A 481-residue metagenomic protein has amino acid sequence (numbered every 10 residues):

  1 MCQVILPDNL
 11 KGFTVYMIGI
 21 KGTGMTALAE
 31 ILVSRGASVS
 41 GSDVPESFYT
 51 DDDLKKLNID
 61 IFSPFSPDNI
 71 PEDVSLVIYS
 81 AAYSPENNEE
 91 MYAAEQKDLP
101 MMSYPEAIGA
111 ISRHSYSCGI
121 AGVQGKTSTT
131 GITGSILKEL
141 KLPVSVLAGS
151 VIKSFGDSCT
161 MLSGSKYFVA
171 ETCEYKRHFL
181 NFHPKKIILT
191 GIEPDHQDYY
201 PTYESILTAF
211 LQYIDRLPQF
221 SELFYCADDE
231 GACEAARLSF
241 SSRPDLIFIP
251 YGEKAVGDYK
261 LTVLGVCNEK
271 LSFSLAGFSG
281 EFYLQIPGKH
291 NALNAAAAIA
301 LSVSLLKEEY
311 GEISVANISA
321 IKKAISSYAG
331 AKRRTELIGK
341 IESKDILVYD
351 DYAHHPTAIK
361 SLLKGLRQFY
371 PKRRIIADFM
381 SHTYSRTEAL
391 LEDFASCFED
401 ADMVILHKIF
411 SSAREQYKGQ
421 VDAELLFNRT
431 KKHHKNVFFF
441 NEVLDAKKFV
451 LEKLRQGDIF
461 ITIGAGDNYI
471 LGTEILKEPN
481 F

Functional and structural regions predicted by a protein language model:
M1-L10, I108-A110, E336-L337, K448-V450: A short, basic/flexible loop-to-alpha-helix module at the beginning of a structural domain
L6-D8, G12-F13, I31-S34, K55-K56 (+5 more regions): Phosphate-binding loop of NTP-binding sites
L6-T14, G24, I31-R35, C267 (+1 more regions): Nucleotide phosphate-binding/pyrophosphate-handling subdomain across enzymes that bind or process nucleotide phosphates
Y16-I20, I463: Conserved N-terminal Rossmann-fold NAD(P)-binding element of oxidoreductases
S38-D53: NAD(P)-binding Rossmann-fold cofactor-contacting core
S40, S145, I405: Conserved beta-strand positions in the Rossmann-like core of class I SAM-dependent methyltransferases
D43-P45, F62-F65, M102-E106, L147-A148 (+5 more regions): Beta-strand->loop->alpha-helix junctions that form or flank phosphate-binding loops in nucleotide-handling enzymes
L347, A395-Q456: C-terminal helical cap/extension that packs against the catalytic core of soluble nucleotide-cofactor enzymes
